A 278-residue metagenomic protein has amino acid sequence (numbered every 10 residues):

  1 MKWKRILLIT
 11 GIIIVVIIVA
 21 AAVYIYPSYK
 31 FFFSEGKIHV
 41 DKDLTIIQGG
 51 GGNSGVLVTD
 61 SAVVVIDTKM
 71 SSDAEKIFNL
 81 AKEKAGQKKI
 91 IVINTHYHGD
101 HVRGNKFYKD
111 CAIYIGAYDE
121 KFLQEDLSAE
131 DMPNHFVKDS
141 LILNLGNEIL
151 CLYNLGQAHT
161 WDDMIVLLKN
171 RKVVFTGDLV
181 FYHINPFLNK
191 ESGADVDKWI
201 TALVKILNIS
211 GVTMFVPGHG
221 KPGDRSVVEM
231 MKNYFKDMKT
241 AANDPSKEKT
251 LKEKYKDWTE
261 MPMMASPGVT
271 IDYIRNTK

Functional and structural regions predicted by a protein language model:
M1-F31, N208-T213, K221-K278: Accessory terminal helices/loops
E35-F78, V166-T176: Conserved beta-strand hairpin/beta-sheet module of binuclear metal-dependent hydrolase folds, prominently
I38-V40, A117-G156, T160-D162, K169-N170 (+2 more regions): Metallo-beta-lactamase
D43, L57, D67, H96 (+8 more regions): Divalent metal-coordination and catalytic microenvironments
G51-N53, V63, M70-D73, Y97-V102 (+6 more regions): Solvent-exposed loop/turn segments at secondary-structure junctions within structured extracellular/periplasmic domains
S61, S72-Y114: Active-site metal-binding motif and surrounding structural segment of the metallo-beta-lactamase
A62, M70-S72, Q157-A158, D162-D237: Metallo-beta-lactamase
V64-D67, I90-N94, C151-L152: Short catalytic-loop micro-motif centered on adjacent basic/acidic residues
